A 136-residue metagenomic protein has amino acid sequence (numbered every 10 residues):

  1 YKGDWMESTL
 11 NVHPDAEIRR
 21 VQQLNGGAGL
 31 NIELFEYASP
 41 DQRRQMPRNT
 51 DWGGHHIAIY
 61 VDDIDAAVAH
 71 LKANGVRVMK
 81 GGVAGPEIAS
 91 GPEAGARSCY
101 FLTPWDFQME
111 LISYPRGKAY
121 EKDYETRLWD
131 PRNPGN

Functional and structural regions predicted by a protein language model:
Y1-G29, A66, A73, P92 (+1 more regions): Core segments of cupin and vicinal oxygen chelate
Y1-T9, D41-Q45, P86-S90, A119-Y120: A short, acidic/glycine-rich surface segment
L24, G29-F35, G54, F101 (+1 more regions): Short, structured motif recognition centered on aromatic/hydrophobic residues
F35-D41: Short beta-strand-to-loop junctions in surface cap/lid or active-site-entrance loops
S39, D63-I64: Short beta->alpha connector loops
N49-G54, P92-E93: Short glycine-enriched loop/turn motifs at secondary-structure junctions
I59, D65-N136: Vicinal oxygen chelate
